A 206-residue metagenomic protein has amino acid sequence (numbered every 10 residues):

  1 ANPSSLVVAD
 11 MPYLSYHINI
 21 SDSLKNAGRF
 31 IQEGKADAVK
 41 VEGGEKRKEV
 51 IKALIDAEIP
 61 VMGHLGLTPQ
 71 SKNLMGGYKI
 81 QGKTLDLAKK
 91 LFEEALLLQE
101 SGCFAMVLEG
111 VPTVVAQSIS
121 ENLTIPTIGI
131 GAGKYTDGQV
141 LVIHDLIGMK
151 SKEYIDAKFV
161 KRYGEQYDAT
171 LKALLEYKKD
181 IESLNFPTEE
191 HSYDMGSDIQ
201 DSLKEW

Functional and structural regions predicted by a protein language model:
A1-G164, D168-W206: Alpha/beta enzyme core
